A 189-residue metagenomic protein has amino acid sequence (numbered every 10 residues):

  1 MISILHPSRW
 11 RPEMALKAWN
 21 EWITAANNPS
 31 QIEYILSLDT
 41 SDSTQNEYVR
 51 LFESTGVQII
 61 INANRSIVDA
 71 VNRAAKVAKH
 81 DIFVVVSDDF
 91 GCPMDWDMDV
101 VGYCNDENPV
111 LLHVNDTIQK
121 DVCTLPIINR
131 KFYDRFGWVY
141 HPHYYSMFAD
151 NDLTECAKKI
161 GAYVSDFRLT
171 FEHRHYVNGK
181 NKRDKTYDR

Functional and structural regions predicted by a protein language model:
M1-T24: N-proximal low-complexity "stem/linker" segments adjacent to membrane-targeting elements
I2-S3, E33, D152: Cell-envelope/extracellular polymer assembly enzymes that use nucleotide-activated donors
E21-I61: Acidic donor-binding segment of Leloir-type glycosyltransferases
N72-I82: Active-site nucleotide-sugar/metal-binding loop of Leloir-type enzymes
H80-G91: Short beta-strand-to-loop acidic/aromatic patch adjacent to the donor-nucleotide binding site
F90-L125, K131: Conserved donor NDP-sugar-binding/catalytic core segment of glycosyltransferases
R130-M147, E155-D166: Aromatic-glycine-rich donor-binding/catalytic loop that engages nucleotide-sugar donors across glycosyltransferases
N151-R189: C-terminal catalytic/acceptor-binding lobe
